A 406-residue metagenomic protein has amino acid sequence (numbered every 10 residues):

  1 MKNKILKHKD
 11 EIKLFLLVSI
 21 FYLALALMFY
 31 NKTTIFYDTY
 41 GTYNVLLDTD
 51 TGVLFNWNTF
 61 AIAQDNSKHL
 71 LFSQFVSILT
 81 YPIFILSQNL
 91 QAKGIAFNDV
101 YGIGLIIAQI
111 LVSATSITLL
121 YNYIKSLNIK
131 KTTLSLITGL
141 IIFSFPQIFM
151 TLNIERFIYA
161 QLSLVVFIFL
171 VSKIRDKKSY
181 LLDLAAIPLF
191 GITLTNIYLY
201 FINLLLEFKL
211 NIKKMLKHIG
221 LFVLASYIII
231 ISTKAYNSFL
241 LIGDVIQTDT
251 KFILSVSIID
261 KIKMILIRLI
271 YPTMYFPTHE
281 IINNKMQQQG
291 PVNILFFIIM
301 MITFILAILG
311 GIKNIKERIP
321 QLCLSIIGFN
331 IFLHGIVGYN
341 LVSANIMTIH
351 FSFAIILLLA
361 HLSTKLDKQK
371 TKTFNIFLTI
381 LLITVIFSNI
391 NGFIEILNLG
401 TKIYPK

Functional and structural regions predicted by a protein language model:
M1-K2, K173, I197-Y227: Perimembrane helix-loop-helix junctions
I62-D99, I103: Short hydrophobic/aromatic helix or loop-helix immediately within or flanking a transmembrane segment in polytopic
I107-L127, L306-G310: Transmembrane-helix motifs of polytopic, lipid-linked glycan transferases
L119, H279-E280, N293-E317: Hydrophobic, aromatic-rich transmembrane alpha-helices and their immediate juxtamembrane boundary segments
L120-F143: Transmembrane-helix signature of polytopic, membrane-embedded enzymes that assemble or transfer cell-envelope glycans
Q147, Y159-D176, A354-L358: Specific aromatic-rich, kink-prone transmembrane helix
L152-I158: Short acidic/glycine- and proline-prone juxtamembrane loop motifs at membrane-interface regions of multi-pass membrane
S179-F208, I380-L381: Membrane-interface alpha helices of multi-pass inner-membrane proteins
